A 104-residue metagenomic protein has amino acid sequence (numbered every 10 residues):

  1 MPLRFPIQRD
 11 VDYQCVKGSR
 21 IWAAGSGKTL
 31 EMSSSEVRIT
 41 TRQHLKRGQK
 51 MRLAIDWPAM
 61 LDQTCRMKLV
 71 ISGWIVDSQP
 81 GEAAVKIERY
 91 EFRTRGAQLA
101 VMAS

Functional and structural regions predicted by a protein language model:
M1-S104: Structured alpha-helical
